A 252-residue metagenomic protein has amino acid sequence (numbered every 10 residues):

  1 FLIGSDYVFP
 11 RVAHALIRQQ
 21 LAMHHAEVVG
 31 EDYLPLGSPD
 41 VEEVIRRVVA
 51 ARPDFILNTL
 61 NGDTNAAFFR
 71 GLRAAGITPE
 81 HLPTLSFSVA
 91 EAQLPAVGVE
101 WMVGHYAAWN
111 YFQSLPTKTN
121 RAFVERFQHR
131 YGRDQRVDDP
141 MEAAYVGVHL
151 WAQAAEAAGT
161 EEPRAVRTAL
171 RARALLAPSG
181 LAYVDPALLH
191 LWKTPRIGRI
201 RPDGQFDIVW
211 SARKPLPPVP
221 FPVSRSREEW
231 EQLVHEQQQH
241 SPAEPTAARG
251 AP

Functional and structural regions predicted by a protein language model:
F1-P252: Extracytosolic ligand-binding ectodomains
